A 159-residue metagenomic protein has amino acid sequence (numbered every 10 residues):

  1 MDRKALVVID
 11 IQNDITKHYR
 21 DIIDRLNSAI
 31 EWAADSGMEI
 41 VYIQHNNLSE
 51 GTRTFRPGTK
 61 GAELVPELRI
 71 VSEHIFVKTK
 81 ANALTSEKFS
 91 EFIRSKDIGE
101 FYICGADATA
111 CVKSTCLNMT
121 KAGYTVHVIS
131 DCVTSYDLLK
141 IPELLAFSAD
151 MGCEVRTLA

Functional and structural regions predicted by a protein language model:
M1-A5, D24, S28, W32-S36 (+1 more regions): Active-site-adjacent betaalpha module
V8-I9: Short hydrophobic beta-strand that contains or immediately precedes a catalytic carboxylate
Q12, N46-N47, D107, V133: Catalytic metal-binding/acid-base residues of hydrolase active sites
Q12-H18: Short acidic, Gly/Ser-rich segments with clustered Asp/Glu that frequently serve as metal-coordination loops in enzyme
T16, E50, D137: Conserved protein kinase catalytic core
Y19-I23: Flexible, glycine- and charge-enriched loops at secondary-structure boundaries
A33-S49: Von Willebrand factor
